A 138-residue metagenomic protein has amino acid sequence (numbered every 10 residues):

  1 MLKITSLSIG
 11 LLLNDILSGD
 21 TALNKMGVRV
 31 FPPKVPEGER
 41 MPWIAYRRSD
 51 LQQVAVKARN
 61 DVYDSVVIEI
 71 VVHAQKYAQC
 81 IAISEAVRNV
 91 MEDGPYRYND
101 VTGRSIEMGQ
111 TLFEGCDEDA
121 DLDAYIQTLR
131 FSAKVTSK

Functional and structural regions predicted by a protein language model:
M1-N60, A82, G94-R104: Small/polar-rich, solvent-exposed N-terminal microdomains that initiate assembly or binding
M1-T5, Q75, D119: A general boundary/transition motif marking the beginning of the first structured unit of a protein
P42, V66, G109: Short beta-strand or tight-loop elements that sit immediately N-terminal to catalytic metal-binding acidic residues
Q53-A55, Q75, S137-K138: Short, cysteine-centered beta-strand-loop-beta hairpins and adjacent loop/turn segments enriched in charged/polar
K57-V62, A120-L122: Short, solvent-exposed beta-strand/turn "edge" segments of beta-rich domains on protein surfaces
D61-A78, V87, Y125-V135: Oligomerization/assembly interface segments of phage tail-like spikes and tubes
I83-N89: Short amphipathic alpha-helices in soluble, non-transmembrane regions that often serve as interface/regulatory elements
N89-K138: Acidic-leaning, charged glycine-interspersed low-complexity segments
